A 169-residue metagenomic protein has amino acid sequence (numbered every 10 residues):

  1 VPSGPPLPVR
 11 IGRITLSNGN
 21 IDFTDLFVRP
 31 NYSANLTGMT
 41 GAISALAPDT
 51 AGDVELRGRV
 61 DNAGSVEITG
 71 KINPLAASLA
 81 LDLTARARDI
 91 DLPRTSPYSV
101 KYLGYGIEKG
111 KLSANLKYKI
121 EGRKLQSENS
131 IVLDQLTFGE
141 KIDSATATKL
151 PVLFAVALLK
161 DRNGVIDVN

Functional and structural regions predicted by a protein language model:
V1-S96: Elongated, acidic membrane-bridging lipid-handling scaffolds and related periplasm/extracellular "bridge/tunnel" systems
L7, N73-L75, L79-D82, R86 (+2 more regions): Extended terminal
V28-G41, V60-T69, I90-L125, K149-L150 (+1 more regions): Amphipathic hydrophobic-ligand
